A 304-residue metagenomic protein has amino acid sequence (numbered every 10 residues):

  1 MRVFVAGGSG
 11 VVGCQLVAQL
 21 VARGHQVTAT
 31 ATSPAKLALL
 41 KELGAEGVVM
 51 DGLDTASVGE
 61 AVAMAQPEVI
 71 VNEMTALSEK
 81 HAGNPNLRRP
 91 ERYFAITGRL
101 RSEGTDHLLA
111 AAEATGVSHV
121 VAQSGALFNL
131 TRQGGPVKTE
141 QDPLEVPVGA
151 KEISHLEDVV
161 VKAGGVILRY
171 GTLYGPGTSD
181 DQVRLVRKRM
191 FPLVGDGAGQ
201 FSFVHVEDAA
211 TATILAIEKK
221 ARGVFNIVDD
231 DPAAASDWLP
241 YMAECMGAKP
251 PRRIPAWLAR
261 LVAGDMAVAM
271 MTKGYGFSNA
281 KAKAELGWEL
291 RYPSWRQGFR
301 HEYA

Functional and structural regions predicted by a protein language model:
V3-H25: N-terminal Rossmann NAD(P)H-binding glycine-rich loop of SDR-like oxidoreductase domains
A18, A210-M266: Mid/C-terminal beta-alpha module of Rossmann-like enzyme folds, strongest in SDR-family dehydrogenases/epimerases
T32-G104: NAD(P)H-binding glycine-rich loop region in Rossmannoid oxidoreductase-like domains and their noncatalytic homologs
H81-P147: Conserved Rossmann-fold NAD(P)-dependent oxidoreductase catalytic core, especially the SDR/UDP-sugar
S118-H119, S124-A126, E157-P176: Conserved beta-loop-beta element that borders a ligand/cofactor-binding pocket
Q133-G134, A163, Y174-R184, L215-F225: Glycine/proline-rich active-site loop of Rossmann-fold NAD(P)-dependent oxidoreductases
Q182-V204, D208: A conserved pocket-lining segment of Rossmann-fold NAD(P)-dependent short-chain dehydrogenase/reductase
P293-A304: Amphipathic terminal alpha-helices
